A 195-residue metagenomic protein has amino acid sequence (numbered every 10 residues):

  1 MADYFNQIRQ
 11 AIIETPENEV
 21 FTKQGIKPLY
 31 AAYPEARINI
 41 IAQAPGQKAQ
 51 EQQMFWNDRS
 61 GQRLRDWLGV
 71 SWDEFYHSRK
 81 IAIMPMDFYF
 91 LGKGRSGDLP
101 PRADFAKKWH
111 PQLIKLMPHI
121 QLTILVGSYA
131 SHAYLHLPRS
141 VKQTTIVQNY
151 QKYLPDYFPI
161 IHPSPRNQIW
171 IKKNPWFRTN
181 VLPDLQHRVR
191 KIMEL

Functional and structural regions predicted by a protein language model:
M1-Q148, Y153-E194: A polyanion-binding, active-site-adjacent surface
